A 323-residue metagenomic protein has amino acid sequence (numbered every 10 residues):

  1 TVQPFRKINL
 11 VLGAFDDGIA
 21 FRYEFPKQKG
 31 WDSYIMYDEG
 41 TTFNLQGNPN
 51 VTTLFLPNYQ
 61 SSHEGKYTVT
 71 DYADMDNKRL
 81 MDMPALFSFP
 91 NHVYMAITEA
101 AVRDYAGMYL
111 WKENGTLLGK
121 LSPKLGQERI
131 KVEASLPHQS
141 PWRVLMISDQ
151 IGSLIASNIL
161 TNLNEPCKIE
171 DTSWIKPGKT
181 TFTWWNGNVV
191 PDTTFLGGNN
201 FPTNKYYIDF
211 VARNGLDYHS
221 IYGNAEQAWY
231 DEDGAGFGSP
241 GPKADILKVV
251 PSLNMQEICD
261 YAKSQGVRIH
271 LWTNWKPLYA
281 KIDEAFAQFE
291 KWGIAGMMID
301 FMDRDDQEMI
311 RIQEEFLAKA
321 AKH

Functional and structural regions predicted by a protein language model:
T1-I169: N-terminal accessory beta-strand-rich subdomains and adjacent acidic, glycine-rich linkers that precede catalytic cores
N9, I130-E133, Y206-I208, I258 (+1 more regions): Generic recognition of flexible, low-complexity loop/linker segments
A14-D16, G47, S148, W185-G187 (+3 more regions): Short, flexible loop/turn elements at secondary-structure junctions
G40, P84-L86, I208, C259 (+2 more regions): Short amphipathic alpha-helical segments and helix-helix/interface helices
V132-Y218, Y222: An acidic-aromatic substrate-binding cleft motif
G223-H323: Aromatic- and carboxylate-enriched substrate-binding clefts and catalytic-loop regions of carbohydrate-active enzymes
